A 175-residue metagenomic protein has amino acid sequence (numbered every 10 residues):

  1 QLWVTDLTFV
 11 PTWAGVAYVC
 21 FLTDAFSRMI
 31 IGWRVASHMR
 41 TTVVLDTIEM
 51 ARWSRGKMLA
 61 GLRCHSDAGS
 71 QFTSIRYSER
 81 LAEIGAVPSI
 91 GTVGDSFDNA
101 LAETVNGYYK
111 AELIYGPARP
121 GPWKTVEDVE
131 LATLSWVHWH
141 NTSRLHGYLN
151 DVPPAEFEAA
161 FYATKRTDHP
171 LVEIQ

Functional and structural regions predicted by a protein language model:
Q1-Q175: Charged DNA-binding/catalytic regions of mobile-element recombinases
